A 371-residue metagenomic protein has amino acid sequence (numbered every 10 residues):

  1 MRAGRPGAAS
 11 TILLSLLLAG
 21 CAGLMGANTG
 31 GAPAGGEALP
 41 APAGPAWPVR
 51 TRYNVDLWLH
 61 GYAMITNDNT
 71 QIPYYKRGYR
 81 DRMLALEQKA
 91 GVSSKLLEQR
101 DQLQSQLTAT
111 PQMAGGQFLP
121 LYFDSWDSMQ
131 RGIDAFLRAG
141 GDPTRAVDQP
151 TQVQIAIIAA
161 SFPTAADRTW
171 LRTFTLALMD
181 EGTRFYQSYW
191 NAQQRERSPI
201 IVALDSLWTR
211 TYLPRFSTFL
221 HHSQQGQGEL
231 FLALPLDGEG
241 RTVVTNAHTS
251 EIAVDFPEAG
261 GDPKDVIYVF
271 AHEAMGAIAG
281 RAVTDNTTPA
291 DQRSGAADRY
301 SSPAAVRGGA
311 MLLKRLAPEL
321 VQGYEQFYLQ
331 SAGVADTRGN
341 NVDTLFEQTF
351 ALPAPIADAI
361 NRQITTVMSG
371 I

Functional and structural regions predicted by a protein language model:
A19-G20: C-terminal motif of bacterial Sec signal peptides marking the signal peptidase cleavage site
G30-D134, P355: N-terminal mature-domain "stem" immediately C-terminal to a signal peptide or N-terminal signal-anchor/transmembrane
L97-V202: Long, mid-chain structured domain cores
Y189-A247, E319: Auxiliary, metal-adjacent structural segments of Zn-dependent hydrolase domains
G240-K264: Active-site scaffold of zinc-dependent metalloenzymes
K264-T284: Active-site recognition of the HExxH zinc-binding catalytic motif
R281-P303: Post-HEXXH active-site segment of zinc metalloproteases
V321-I371: Pan-zinc metallopeptidase signature
